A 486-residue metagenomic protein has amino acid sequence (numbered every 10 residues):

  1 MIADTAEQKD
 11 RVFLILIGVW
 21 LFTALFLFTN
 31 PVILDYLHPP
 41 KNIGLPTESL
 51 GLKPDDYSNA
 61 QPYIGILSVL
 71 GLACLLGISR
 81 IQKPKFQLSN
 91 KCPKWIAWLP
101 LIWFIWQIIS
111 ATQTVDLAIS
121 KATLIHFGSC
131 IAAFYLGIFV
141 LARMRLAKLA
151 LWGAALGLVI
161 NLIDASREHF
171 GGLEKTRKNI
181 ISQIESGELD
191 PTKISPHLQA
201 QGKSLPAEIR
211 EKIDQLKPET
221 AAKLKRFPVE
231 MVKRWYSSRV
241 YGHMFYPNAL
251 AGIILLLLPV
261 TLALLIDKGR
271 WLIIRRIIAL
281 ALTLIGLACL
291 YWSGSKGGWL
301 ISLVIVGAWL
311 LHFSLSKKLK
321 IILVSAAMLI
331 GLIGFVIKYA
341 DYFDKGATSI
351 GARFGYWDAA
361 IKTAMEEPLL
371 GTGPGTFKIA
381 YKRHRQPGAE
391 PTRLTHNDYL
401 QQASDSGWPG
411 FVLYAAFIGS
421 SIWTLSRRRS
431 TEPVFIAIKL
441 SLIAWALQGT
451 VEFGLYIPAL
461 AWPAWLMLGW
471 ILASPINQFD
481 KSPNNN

Functional and structural regions predicted by a protein language model:
I2-L34, P62-I81, P93, L99-T112 (+6 more regions): Alpha-helical transmembrane segments of multi-pass inner-membrane proteins
H38-N59, P228-H243, G351, G355 (+1 more regions): Juxtamembrane membrane-water interface segments that cap and precede transmembrane helices
H38-T47, Q183-E185, A222-R226, T348-E367: Extracytoplasmic loop-helix module adjacent to an early transmembrane segment
A111-T112, E367, H384, G388: A short secondary-structure junction motif
A207-K217, G355-A360, L370-Q386, D398-Q402: Glycine- and aromatic-enriched periplasmic loops at the membrane-periplasm interface of multi-pass inner-membrane
Y246, R353, I457: Short, conserved phosphate/pyrophosphate- and ester-handling motifs at nucleotide-, phospho-/glycolipid
